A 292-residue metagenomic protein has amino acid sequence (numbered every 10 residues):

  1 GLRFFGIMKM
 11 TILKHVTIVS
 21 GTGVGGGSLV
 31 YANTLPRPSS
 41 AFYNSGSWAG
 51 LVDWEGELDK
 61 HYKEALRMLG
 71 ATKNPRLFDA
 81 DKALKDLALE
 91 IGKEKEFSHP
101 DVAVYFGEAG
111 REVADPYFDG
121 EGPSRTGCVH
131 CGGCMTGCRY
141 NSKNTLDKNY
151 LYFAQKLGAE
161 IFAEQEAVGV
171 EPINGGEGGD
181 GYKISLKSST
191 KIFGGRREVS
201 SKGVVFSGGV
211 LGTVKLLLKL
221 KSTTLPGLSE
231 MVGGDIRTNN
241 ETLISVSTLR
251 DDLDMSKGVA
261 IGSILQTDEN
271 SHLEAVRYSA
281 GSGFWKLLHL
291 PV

Functional and structural regions predicted by a protein language model:
G1, Y140, K148, K156 (+3 more regions): Glycine-rich loop(s) and the adjacent beta-strand/alpha-helix scaffold that form part
G1-R76: Redox-cofactor-proximal catalytic regions of oxidoreductases
K9-I12, L186-F193, Q266-S271: Short acidic, glycine-rich loop/turn motifs
M10-V16, G21, A71-P75, K93-Y105 (+1 more regions): A short alpha-helix-loop-beta-strand transition element characteristic of N-terminal alpha/beta dinucleotide-binding
G23-S28, C134, R139, L211-V214: Gly/Ser/Thr-rich beta-alpha loop segments that engage phosphate groups in nucleotides
N33-T34, F42-Y43, A109-G110, P172 (+1 more regions): Short, solvent-exposed loop/turn and secondary-structure capping segments
D53-E164: Conserved redox-cofactor binding core of oxidoreductases
S245-V292: Glycine-rich, aromatic-lined ligand/substrate-binding cores of catalytic and carbohydrate-binding domains
